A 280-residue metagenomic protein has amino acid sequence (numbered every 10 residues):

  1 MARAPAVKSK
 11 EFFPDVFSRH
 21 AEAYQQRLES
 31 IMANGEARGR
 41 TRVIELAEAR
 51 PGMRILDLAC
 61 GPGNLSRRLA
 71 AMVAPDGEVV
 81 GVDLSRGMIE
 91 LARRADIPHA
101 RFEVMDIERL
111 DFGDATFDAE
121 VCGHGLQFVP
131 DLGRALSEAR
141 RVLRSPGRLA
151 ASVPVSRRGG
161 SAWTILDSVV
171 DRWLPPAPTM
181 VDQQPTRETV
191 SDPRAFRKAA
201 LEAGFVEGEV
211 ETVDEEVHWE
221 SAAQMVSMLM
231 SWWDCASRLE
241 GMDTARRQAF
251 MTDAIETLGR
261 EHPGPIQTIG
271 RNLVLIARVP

Functional and structural regions predicted by a protein language model:
A2-R50, N64-R68, M88-L91, A95 (+1 more regions): Conserved class I S-adenosyl-L-methionine
R3-A4, F12-F13, F17-R27, I31 (+1 more regions): C-terminal helical/coil "lid" or tail adjacent to the Rossmann-like core of SAM-dependent
R54-L110, R134: Class I SAM-dependent methyltransferase SAM/SAH-binding core
A74, V129-P130, L143-S145: Helix-to-beta-strand junctions that scaffold the AdoMet/dcAdoMet cofactor pocket in Class I SAM-dependent enzymes
E108-E120: A short acidic, Gly/Pro-enriched loop at the edge of an enzyme's catalytic core that lines a small-molecule cofactor
D118-L132, V155: A short SAM/SAH-binding and catalytic strip from SAM-dependent methyltransferases
G133, R144, R148-E220, A236: Conserved catalytic/acceptor-binding region of the Class I
G204, S227-W232, N272-P280: Core SAM-dependent methyltransferase catalytic element
